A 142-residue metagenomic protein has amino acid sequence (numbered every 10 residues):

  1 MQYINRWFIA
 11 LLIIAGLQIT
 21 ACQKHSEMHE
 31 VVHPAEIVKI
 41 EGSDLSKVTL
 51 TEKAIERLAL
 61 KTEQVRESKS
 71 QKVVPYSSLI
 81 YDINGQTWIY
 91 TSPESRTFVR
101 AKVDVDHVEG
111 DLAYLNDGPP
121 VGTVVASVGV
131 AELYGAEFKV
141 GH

Functional and structural regions predicted by a protein language model:
M1-C22: Sec-dependent bacterial lipoprotein signal peptides
Y3, C22-L60, W88-E109, Y114-H142: Short alpha-helical boundary/capping segments at helix-coil junctions
L12, E27, S78-Y81: Alpha-helical interaction segments
S68-V74, S78-S95: Mature extracytoplasmic domains of secretory-pathway proteins
